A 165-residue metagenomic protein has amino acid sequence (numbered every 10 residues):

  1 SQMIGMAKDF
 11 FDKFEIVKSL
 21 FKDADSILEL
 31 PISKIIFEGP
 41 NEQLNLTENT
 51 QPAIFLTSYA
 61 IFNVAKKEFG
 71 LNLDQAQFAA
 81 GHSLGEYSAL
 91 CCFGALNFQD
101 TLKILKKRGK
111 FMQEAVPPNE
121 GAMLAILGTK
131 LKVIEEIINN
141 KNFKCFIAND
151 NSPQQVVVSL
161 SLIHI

Functional and structural regions predicted by a protein language model:
S1-A80, V158: Helix-rich "cap/lid" substructures immediately adjacent to catalytic or cofactor-binding pockets
Q2, S26-L28, C92-I163: Alpha/beta catalytic cores of group-transfer enzymes, especially the acyltransferase/condensing modules of polyketide
Q2-G5, D9, S33, G85 (+3 more regions): Short, electropositive, low-hydrophobicity segments enriched in small/polar residues
I32-F37, G81-S83, L105-K107, N139: Short hydrophobic/aromatic-rich motifs at helix boundaries and adjacent loops
P40-Q43, L84, T129-K132: Short, internal active-site loops enriched in acidic
Q51-A125: Gly/Ser-rich oxyanion-binding loop with an adjacent helix/lid that shapes the negatively charged ligand pocket
